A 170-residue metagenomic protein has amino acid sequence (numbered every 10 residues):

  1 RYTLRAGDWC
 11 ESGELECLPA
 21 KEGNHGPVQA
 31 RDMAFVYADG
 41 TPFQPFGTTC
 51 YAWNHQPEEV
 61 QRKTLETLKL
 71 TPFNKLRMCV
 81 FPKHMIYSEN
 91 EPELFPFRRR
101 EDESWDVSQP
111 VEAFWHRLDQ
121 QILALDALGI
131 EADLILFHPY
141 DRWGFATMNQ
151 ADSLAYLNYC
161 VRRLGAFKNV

Functional and structural regions predicted by a protein language model:
R1-K21: Ligand-binding face of N-terminal immunoglobulin V-set domains in extracellular IgSF glycoproteins
A20-V170: Active-site mouth of glycoside hydrolases
